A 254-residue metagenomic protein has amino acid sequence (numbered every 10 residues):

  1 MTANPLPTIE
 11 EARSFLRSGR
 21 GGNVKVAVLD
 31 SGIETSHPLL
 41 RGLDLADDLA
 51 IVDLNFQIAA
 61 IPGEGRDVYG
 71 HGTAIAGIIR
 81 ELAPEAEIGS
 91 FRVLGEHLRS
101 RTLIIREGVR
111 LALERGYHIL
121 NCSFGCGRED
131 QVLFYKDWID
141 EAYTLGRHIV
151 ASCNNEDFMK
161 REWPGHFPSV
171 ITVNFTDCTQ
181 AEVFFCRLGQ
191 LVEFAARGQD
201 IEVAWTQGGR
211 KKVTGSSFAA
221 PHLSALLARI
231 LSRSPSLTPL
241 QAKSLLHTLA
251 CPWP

Functional and structural regions predicted by a protein language model:
M1-A86: Active-site core segment of subtilase-fold serine proteases
T2-P5, E10-R13, L113, Y117-C122 (+1 more regions): C-terminal subdomain of the subtilisin-like protease fold in secreted/lumenal serine endopeptidases
S14-G21, E81, R99-N121, Q131-R147 (+2 more regions): Mature extracellular/periplasmic domains of secretome proteins
I33-E34, E96, G125-E129, N155-F158 (+2 more regions): Solvent-exposed loop/turn segments at secondary-structure junctions within structured extracellular/periplasmic domains
I58-R128, R233, A250: Subtilisin-like peptidase catalytic core
E64-T73, E156, K211-L223: Gly/Ser-rich catalytic serine loop of serine hydrolases
R92, N121-G125, V150-N154, F175 (+2 more regions): A cross-family glycoside hydrolase active-site/sugar-binding cleft signature
E162-S232, S236: Extracellular S/T/G-rich loop segment that most often corresponds to the catalytic His/Ser-adjacent loop
